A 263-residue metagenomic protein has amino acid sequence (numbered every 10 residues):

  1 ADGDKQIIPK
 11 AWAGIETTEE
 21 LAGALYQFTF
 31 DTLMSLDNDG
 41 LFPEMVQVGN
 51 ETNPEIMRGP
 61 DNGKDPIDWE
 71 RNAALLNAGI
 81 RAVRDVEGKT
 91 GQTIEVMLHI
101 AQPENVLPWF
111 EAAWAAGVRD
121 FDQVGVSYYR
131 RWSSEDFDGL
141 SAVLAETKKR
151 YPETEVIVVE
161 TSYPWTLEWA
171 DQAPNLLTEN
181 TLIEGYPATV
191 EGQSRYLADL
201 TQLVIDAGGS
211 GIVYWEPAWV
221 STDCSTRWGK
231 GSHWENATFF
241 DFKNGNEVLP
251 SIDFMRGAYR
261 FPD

Functional and structural regions predicted by a protein language model:
A1, V48-N50, L98-Q102, V126-Y128 (+2 more regions): A cross-domain feature marking catalytic cores of carbohydrate-active enzymes and several ubiquitous metabolic/repair
D2, N38, K64-D65, E146-K149 (+2 more regions): Aromatic-rich peripheral "rim/lid" segments of glycoside hydrolase catalytic domains that contact and position glycan
D2-A115, R119-F121, S133-A142, K149 (+1 more regions): Active-site cleft segment of glycoside hydrolase catalytic domains centered on the general acid/base Glu
Q6-A13, V156-V158, N175-L182: A short small-residue
P54, R130, Y163, W219: Short, glycine/acidic-enriched loop or turn micro-motifs at the edges of active sites
F110, W114-S127, D136-P174, G211 (+1 more regions): Aromatic-lined glycan-binding groove of carbohydrate-active enzymes
Y129-S134, Y186-V190: Short, surface-exposed loop/turn motifs that are enriched in glycine and acidic residues and include a nearby proline
